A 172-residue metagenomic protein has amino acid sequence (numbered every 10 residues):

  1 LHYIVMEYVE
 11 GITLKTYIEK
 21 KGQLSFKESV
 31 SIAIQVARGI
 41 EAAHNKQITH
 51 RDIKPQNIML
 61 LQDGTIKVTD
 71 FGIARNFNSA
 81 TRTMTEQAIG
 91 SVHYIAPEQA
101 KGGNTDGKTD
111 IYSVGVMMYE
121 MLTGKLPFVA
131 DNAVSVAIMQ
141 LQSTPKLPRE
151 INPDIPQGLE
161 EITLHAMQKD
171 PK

Functional and structural regions predicted by a protein language model:
L1-T13, Y17: Conserved short submotifs of the Hanks-type protein kinase catalytic core that shape the nucleotide-binding pocket
I32-A33: Activation segment signature within eukaryotic-like protein kinase domains
V36-I48: Protein kinase catalytic-loop region centered on the HRD/HxD motif
L60-G64: Activation-loop N-terminal segment of eukaryotic-like protein kinases
K67-D70: Pre-DFG segment of protein kinase catalytic domains
T85-I95: Conserved activation segment of eukaryotic-like protein kinases, specifically the C-terminal portion of the activation
H93-K172: C-terminal lobe helix-coil module of Hanks-type protein kinase domains
